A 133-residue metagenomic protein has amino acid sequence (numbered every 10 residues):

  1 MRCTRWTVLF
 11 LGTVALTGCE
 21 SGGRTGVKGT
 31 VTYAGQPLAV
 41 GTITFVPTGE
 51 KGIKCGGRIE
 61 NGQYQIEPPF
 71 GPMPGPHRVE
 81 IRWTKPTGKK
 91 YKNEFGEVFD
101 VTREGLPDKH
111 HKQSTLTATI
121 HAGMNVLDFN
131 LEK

Functional and structural regions predicted by a protein language model:
R2-K133: Glycine/proline-rich low-complexity segments that form flexible loops, beta-turns, and polyproline
